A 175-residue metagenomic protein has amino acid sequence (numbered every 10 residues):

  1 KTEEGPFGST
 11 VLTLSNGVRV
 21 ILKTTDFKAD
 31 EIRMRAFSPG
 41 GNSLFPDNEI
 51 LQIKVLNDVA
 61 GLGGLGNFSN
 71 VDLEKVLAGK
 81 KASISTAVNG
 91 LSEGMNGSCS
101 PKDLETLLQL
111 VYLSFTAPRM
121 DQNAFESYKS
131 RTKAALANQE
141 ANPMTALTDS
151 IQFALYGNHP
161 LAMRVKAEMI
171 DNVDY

Functional and structural regions predicted by a protein language model:
K1-D47: Proteolytic maturation boundary segments
E4, V173-Y175: Short secondary-structure boundary/capping elements
K28-A117, K129-A137, P143-N172: M16 family metallopeptidases and their MPP-like homologs
